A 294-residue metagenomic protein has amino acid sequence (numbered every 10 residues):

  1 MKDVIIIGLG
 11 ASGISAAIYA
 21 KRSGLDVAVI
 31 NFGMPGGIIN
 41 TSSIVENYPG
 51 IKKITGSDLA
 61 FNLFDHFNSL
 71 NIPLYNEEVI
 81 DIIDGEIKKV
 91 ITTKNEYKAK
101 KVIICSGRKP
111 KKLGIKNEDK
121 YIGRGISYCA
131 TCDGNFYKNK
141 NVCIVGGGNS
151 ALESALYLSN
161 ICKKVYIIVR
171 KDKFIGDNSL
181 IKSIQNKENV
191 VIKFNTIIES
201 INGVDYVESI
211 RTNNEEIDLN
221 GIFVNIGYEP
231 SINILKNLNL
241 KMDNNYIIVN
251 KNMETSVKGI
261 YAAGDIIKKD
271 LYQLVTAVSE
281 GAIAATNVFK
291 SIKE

Functional and structural regions predicted by a protein language model:
M1-D3, N76-E77, K138-K140, N195 (+2 more regions): Phosphate-coordination loops involved in phosphoryl transfer and adenosine-cofactor binding
K2-L70, K140, S150-D177, N287: Beta1-alpha1 glycine-rich phosphate/pyrophosphate-binding loop at the start of Rossmann-like nucleotide-binding domains
G8-G13, G107, G146-G148, G264: Conserved phosphate-binding and hydrolysis motifs of nucleotide-dependent enzymes
F67-I91, E96-A99, N160-K251, I292-E294: A Rossmann-like FAD-binding core segment of flavoenzymes
L74-F136, G147: Glycine/small-residue-rich loop that forms an oxyanion/phosphate-binding "nest" at active or ligand-binding sites
G114, K120-F136, I226-T276, E280-K290: FAD-site-proximal beta/loop scaffold in flavoenzymes
